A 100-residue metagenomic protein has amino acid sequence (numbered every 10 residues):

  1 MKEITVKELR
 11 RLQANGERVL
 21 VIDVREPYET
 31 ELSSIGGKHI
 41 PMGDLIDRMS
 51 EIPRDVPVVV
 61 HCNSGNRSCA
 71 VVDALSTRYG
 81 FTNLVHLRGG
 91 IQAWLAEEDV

Functional and structural regions predicted by a protein language model:
M1-L20, V24-P57, N66-V100: Rhodanese-like catalytic fold shared by cysteine-dependent sulfurtransferases and DSP/PTP-type phosphatases
H61-C62: Short, surface-exposed ligand- or partner-binding patches at beta-edge/loop junctions that are enriched in aromatics
